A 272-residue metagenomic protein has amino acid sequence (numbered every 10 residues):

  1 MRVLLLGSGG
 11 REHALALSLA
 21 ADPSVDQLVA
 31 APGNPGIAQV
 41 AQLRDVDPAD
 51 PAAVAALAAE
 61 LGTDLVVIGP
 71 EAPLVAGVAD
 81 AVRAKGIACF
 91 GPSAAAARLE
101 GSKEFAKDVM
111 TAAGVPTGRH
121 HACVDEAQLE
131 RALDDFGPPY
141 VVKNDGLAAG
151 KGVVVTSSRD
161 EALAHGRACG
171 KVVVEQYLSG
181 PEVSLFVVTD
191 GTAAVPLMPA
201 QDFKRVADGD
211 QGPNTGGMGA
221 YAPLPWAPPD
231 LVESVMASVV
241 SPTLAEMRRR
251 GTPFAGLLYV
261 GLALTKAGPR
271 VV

Functional and structural regions predicted by a protein language model:
M1-A95: ATP-binding N-terminal substructure of ATP-dependent carboxylate-amine bond-forming enzymes
L5, A30-A31, V67-I68, C89-P92 (+6 more regions): General beta-strand structural signal in soluble alpha/beta enzymes
E12, P51-V54, V75-A79, K103-K107 (+4 more regions): A general structural signal for well-ordered alpha-helical segments in protein cores
L43-A49, H121-D125, V154-T156: Short acidic-hydrophobic, aromatic-tinged amphipathic segments that line or gate anion-handling sites
P92-G152: A conserved helix-loop-beta module that forms one wall/lid of the active-site cleft in ATP-utilizing catalytic domains
V153-V271: Internal nucleotide-binding/catalytic subdomain
